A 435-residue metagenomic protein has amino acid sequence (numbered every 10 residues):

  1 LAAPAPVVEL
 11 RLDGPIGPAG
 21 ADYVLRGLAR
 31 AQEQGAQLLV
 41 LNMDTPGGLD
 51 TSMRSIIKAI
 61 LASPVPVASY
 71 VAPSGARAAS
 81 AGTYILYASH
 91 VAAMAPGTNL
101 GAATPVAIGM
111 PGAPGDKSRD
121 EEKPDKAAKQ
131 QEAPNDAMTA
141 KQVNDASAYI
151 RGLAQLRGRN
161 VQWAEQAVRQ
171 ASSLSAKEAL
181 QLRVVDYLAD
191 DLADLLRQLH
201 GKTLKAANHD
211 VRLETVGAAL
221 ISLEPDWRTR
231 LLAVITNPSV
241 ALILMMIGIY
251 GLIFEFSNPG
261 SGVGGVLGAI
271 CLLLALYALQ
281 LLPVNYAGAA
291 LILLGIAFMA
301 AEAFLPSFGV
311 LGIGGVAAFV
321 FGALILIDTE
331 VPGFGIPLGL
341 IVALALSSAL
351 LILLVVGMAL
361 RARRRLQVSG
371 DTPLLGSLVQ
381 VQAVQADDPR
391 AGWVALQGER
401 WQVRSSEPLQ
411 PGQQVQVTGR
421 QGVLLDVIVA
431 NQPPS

Functional and structural regions predicted by a protein language model:
A2-R228, L232: Soluble extramembrane regions of membrane proteins in the secretory/endomembrane system
P15, D371-S435: Terminal membrane-proximal soluble interaction domains of membrane-associated proteins
I16, M138-Q142, Q155, A219 (+5 more regions): Catalytic cores of large soluble enzymes that bind and process phosphate-bearing ligands
L182, D186-A290: Non-cytosolic juxtamembrane linkers/loops that tether extracellular or periplasmic domains to nearby transmembrane
G260-G265, V284-Y286, S307-I313, G335 (+4 more regions): Extended hydrophobic-aromatic, low-complexity segments
L273-L274, A278-S377: Hydrophobic, low-charge alpha-helical segments
